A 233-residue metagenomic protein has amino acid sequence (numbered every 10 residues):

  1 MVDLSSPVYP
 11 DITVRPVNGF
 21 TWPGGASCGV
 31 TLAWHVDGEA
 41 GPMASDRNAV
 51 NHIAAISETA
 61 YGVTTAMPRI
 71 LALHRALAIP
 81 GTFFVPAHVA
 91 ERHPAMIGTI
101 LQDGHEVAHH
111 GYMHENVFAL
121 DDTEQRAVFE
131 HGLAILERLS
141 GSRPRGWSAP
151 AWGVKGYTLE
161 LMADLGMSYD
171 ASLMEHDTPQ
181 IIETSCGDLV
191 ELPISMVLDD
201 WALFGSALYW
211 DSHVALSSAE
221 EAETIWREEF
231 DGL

Functional and structural regions predicted by a protein language model:
M1-G146, A151-D199, A222-L233: Catalytic alpha-helical scaffold of carbohydrate-active enzymes acting on polysaccharides/glycoconjugates
P193-V214: Glycine-rich, positively charged active-site loop/lid region within alpha/beta enzyme cores that binds and organizes
S218-A219: Internal helical hairpin/lid segments
